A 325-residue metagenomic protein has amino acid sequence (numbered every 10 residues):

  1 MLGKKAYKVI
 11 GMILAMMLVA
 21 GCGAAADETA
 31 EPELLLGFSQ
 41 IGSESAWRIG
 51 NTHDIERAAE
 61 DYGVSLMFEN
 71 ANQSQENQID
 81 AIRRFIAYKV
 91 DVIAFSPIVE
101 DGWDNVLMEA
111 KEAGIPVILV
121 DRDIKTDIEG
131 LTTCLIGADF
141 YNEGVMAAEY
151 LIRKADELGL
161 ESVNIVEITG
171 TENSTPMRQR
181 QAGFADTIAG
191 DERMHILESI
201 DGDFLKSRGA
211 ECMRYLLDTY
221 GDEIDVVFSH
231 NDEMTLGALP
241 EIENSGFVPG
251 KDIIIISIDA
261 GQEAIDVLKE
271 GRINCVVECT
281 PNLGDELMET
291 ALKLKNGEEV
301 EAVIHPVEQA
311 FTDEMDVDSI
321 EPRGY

Functional and structural regions predicted by a protein language model:
M1-L35, E60-D61, S65, M108-I115 (+2 more regions): Short, low-complexity disordered leader/linker segments with a strong preference for bacterial N-terminal type II
P32-L34, I168-E172, P176, T187-I188 (+1 more regions): Hinge/cleft segment of the Venus flytrap/periplasmic-binding protein
L35-A58, Y62, L66-D80, R84 (+5 more regions): Extracytoplasmic "Venus flytrap"
L36, Q78, L135-S162, R208-A210 (+2 more regions): Hydrophobic alpha-helical segments within soluble ligand-binding/sensing domains
W47-Y62, E143-Y150, T175-M194, R208 (+2 more regions): Short, solvent-exposed amphipathic alpha-helices that sit in or adjacent to ligand/effector-binding or catalytic
F68-N70, T126-R153, E167, S199 (+1 more regions): Short beta-strand elements at the ligand-binding edges of bilobed clamshell
V92-E112, F184, E198, G202-D266: Hydrophobic alpha-helical
N105-N142, G261-K269, M315: Flexible loop/hinge segments that line or gate small-molecule binding clefts
